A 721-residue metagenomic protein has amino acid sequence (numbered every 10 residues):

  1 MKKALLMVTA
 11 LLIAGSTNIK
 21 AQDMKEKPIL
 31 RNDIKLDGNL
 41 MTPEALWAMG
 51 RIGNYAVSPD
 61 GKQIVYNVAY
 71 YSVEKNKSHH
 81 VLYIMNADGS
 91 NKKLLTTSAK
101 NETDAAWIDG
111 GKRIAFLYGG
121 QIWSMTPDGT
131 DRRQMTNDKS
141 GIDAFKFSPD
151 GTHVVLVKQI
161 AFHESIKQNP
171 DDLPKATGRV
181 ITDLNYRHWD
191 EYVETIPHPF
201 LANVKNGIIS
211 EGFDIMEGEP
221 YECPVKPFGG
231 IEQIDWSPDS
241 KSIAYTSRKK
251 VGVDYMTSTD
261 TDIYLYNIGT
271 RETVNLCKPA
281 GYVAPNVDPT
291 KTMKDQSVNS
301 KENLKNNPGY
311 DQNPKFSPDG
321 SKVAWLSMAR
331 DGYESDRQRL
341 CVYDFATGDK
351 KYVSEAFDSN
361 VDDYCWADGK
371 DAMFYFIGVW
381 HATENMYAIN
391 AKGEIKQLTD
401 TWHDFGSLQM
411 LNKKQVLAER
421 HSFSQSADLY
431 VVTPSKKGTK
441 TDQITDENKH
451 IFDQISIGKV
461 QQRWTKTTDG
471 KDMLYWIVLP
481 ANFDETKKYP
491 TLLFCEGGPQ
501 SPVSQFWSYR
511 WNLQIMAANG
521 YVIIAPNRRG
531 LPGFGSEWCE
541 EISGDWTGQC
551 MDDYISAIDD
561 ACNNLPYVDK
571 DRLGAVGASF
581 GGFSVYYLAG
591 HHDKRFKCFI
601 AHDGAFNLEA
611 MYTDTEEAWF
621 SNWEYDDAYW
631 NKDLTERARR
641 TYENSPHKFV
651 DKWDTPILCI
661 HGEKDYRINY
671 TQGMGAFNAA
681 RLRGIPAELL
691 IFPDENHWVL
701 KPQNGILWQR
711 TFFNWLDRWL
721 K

Functional and structural regions predicted by a protein language model:
D23-D33, H79-H80, L156-G218, T246-K249 (+6 more regions): Predominantly five- to eight-bladed beta-propeller fold
E44-H80: Beta-strand-rich domains and repeat architectures in extracellular enzymes and scaffolds, especially beta-propellers
M49-I64, A99-A115, R132, K139-V157 (+16 more regions): Conserved beta-propeller blade repeats
N54-A56, V155-V157, E164, R179 (+10 more regions): Non-catalytic accessory segments flanking enzyme active sites
Y70-E74, A161-E164, K250-V253, A329-Y333 (+2 more regions): Short glycine/acidic-enriched loop and turn motifs that connect beta-strands
N86-S90, T126-T130, V204-G207, N267-R271 (+3 more regions): Short loop/turn segments that connect beta-strands within beta-propeller blades
V251, M293, G438, E447-D571 (+3 more regions): Cap/lid segment of the alpha/beta-hydrolase catalytic domain
N512, A517, A525-K721: Active-site-proximal cap/loop segments of hydrolase catalytic domains
